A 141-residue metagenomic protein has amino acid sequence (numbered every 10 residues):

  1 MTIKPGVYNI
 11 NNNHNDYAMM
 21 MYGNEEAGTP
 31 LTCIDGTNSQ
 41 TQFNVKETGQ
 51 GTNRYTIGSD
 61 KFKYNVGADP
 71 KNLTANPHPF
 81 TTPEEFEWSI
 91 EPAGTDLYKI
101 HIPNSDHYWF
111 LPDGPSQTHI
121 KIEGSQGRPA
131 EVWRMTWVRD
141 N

Functional and structural regions predicted by a protein language model:
M1-N141: Lectin-like carbohydrate-binding module/patch detector with strong preference for beta-trefoil
